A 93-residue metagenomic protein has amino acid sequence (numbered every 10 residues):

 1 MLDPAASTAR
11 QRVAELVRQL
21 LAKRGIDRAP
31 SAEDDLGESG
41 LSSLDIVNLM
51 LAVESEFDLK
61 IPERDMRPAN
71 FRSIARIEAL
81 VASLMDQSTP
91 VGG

Functional and structural regions predicted by a protein language model:
L2-L41, D45-L51, S55-G93: Phosphopantetheine-dependent thiolation modules in NRPS/PKS and related acyl-activating systems
